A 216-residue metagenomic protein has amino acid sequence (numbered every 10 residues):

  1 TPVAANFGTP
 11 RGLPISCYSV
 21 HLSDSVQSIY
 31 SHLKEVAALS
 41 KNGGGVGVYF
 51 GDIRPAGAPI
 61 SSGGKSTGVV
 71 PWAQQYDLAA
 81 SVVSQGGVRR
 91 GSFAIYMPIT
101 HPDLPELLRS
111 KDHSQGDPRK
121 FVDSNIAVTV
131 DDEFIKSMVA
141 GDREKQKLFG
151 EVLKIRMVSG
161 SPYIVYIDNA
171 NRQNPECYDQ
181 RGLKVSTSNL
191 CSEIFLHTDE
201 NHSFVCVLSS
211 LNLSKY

Functional and structural regions predicted by a protein language model:
T1-Y216: Extended catalytic cores of very large enzyme megasubunits
